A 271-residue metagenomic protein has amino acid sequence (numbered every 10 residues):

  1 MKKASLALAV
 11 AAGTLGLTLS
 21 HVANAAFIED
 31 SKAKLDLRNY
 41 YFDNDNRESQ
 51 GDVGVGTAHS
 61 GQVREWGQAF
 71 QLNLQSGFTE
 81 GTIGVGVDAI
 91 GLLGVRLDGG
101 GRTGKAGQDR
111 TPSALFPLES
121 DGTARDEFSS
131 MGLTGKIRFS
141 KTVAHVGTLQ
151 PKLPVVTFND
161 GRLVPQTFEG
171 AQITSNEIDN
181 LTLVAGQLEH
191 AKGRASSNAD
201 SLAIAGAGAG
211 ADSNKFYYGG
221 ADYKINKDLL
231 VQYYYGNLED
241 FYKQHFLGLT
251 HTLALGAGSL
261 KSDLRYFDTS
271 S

Functional and structural regions predicted by a protein language model:
G13-P151, S175: Beta-barrel outer-membrane channel/assembly domains of diderm bacteria
A33, G81-V85, K141-H145, N180-V184 (+3 more regions): Repeated loop/turn-to-beta-strand initiation elements of outer-membrane beta-barrel proteins
N39-Y41, A144-F158, L183-Q187, G219 (+3 more regions): Transmembrane beta-strand segments that form the barrel wall of outer-membrane beta-barrel proteins
N46-D52, D98-T103, V155-L163, R194-L202 (+2 more regions): Outer-membrane beta-barrel translocator domains and adjoining extracellular loop/strand segments of Gram-negative
V55-S60, L118-D121, V156-N159, D200-A207 (+1 more regions): Extracellular loop and loop/strand-boundary signature of outer-membrane beta-barrel proteins
L72-S76, L133-F139, V146, E169-I178 (+3 more regions): Feature captures outer-membrane beta-barrel proteins of Gram-negative bacteria and organelles
F139, F158-P165, A191, A211-S213 (+1 more regions): Solvent-exposed loop/turn segments connecting transmembrane beta-strands in outer-membrane beta-barrel proteins
L181-G206, A257-S271: Outer-membrane beta-barrel translocator/channel fold
